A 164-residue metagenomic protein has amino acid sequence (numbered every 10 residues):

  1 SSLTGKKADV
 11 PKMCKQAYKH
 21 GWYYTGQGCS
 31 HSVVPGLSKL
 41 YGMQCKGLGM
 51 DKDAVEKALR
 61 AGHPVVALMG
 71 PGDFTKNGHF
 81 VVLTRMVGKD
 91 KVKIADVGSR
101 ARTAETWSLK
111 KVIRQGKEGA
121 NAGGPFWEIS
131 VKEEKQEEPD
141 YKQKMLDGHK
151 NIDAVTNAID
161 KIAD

Functional and structural regions predicted by a protein language model:
S1-G47, E138-N151, T156-D160: Cysteine-nucleophile protease catalytic domains, especially the papain-like/related folds used in DUB/UBL proteases
M13, V34, V55, L109-V112: Hydrophobic/aromatic residues in well-formed alpha-helices
C14, Q27, H31, M69 (+2 more regions): General "foldedness" signal
G21-G26, R60, L68, M86-K161: Noncatalytic regulatory segments and standalone regulatory/sensor domains
K39, Q44-S99: Active-site-adjacent substructure of cysteine-protease-like catalytic cores
